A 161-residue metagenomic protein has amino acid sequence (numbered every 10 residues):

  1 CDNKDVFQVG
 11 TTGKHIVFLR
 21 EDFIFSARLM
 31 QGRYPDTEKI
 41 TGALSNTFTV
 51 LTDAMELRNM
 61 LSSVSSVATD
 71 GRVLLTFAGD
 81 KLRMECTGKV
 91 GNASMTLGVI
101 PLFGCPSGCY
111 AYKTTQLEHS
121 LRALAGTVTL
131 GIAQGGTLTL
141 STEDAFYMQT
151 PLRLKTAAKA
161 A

Functional and structural regions predicted by a protein language model:
C1-M30, A43-A161: DNA polymerase processivity clamps
R33: Flexible glycine-rich active-site/ligand-binding loops centered on an Asp-His dyad
D36-K39: Specificity-determining recognition surfaces
